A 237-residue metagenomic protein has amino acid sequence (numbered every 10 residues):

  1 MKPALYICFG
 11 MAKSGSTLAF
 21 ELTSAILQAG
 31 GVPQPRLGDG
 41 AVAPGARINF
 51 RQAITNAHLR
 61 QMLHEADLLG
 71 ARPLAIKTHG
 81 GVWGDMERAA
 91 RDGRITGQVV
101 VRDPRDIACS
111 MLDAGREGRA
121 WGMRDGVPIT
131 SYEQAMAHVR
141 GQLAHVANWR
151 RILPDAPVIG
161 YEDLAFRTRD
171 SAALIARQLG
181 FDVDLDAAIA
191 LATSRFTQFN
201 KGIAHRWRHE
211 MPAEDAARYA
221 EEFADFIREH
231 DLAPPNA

Functional and structural regions predicted by a protein language model:
M1-M123, V127-L153, R177, E222-D225 (+1 more regions): PAPS-dependent sulfotransferase catalytic domain
P33-A53, R151-R228, A237: The conserved 3'-phosphoadenosine-5'-phosphosulfate
